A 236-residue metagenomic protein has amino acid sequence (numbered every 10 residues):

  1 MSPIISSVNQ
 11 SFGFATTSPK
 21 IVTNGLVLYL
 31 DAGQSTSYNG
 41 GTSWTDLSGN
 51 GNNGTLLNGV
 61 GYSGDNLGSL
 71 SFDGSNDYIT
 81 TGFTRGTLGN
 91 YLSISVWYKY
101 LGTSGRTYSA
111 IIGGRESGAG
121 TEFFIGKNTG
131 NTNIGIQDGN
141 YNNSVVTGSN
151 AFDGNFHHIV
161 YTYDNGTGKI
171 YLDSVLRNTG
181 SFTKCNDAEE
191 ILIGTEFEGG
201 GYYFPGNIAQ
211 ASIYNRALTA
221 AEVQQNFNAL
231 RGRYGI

Functional and structural regions predicted by a protein language model:
M1-N76, V223-I236: Extracytoplasmic low-complexity segments
V27, Y108-I112, R177: Local beta-strand/beta-hairpin segments that build beta-sheet-rich folds
Q34, Y100, S104, Y163 (+4 more regions): A generic secondary-structure signal for well-formed alpha-helical elements
S48-N76, F83-G86, I94-R106, G118-K184 (+2 more regions): Extracellular glycan-interaction surfaces
G180-N207: Flexible glycan-contacting loops in extracellular carbohydrate-active proteins
F197-V223: Ligand-recognition surfaces built from glycine- and aromatic
